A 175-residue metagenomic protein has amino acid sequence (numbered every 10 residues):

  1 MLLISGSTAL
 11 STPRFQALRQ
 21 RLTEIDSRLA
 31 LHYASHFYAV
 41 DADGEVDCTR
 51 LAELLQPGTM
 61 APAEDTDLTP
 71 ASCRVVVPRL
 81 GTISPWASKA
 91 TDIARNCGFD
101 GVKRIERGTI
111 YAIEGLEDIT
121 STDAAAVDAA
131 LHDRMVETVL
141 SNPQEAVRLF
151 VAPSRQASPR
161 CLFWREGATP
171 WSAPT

Functional and structural regions predicted by a protein language model:
M1-T175: Core nucleic-acid recognition elements
